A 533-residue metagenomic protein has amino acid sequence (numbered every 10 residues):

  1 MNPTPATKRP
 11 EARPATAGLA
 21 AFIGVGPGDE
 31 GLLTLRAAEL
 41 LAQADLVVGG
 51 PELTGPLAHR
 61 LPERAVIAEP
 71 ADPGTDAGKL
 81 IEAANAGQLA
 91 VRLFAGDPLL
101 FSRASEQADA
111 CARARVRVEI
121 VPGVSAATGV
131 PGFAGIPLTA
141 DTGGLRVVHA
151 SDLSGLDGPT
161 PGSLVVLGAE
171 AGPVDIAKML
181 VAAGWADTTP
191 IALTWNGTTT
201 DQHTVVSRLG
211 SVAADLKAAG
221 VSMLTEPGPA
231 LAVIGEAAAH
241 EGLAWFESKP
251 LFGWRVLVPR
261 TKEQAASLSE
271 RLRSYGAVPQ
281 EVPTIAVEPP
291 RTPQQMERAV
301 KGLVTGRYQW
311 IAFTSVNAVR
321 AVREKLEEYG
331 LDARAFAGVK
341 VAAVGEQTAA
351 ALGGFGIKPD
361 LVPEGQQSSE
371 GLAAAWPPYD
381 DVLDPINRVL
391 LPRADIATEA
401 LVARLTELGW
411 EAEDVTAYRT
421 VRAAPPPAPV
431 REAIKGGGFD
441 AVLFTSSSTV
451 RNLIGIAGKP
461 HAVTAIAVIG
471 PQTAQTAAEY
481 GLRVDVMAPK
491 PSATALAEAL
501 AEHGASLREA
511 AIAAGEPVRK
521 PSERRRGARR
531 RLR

Functional and structural regions predicted by a protein language model:
M1-V124, T160, A230, G306-A318 (+1 more regions): Class I S-adenosyl-L-methionine
T54, R64, I120-P131, G144-P159 (+3 more regions): Conserved beta-alpha
L99, R103-A114, L156-T160, P173-M179 (+1 more regions): Active-site/ligand-binding-proximal alpha/beta "capping" segment
L99-V118, G132-G135, R323-E327, I454-A457: Short Gly/Thr/Asp-enriched flexible loops that form oxyanion-binding sites at enzyme active sites
P137-T142: Glycine/threonine-rich beta-strand-loop-alpha-helix active-site module that forms ligand/phosphate-binding
P161-V165: A structural-propensity feature for long, helix-poor, extended segments
T188-A192, S269: Flexible, glycine/charged-enriched surface loops at secondary-structure junctions
